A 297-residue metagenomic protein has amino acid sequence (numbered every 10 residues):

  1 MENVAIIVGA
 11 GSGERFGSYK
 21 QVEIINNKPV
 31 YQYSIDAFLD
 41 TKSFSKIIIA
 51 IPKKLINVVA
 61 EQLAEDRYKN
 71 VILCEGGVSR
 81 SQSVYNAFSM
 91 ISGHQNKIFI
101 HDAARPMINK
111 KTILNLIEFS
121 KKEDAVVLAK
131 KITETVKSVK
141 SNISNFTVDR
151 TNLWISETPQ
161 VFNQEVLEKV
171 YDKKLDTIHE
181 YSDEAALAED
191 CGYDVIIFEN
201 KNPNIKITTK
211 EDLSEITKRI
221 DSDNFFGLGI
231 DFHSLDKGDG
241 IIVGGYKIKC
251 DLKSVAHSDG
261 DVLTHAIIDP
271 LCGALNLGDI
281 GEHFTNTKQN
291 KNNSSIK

Functional and structural regions predicted by a protein language model:
M1-I56: N-terminal glycine-rich phosphate-binding loop and ensuing alpha1 helix
Q32-Q95, L175: Conserved N-terminal catalytic core of the sugar/cofactor nucleotidyltransferase
S79-K140, E157: Conserved beta-loop-beta/alpha segment of the NTase-like Rossmann-fold superfamily that binds/positions NTPs
A104, L263, I267, L271 (+1 more regions): Active-site His/Glu-centered metal-binding helix of metallohydrolases
S120, C272-K297: Glycine- and Gly-Pro-enriched alpha-helical subdomains that act as flexible, kink-prone "lid/hinge" or packing modules
K137-Q160: Short, flexible, basic/aromatic active-site loop/helix in glycosyltransferases
W154-G227: Conserved alpha/beta core of the MobA/IspD/sugar-nucleotide pyrophosphorylase nucleotidyltransferase superfamily
D223-F232, G238-G240, G245-Y246, C250-S258 (+3 more regions): Terminal domain-initiation and capping elements
